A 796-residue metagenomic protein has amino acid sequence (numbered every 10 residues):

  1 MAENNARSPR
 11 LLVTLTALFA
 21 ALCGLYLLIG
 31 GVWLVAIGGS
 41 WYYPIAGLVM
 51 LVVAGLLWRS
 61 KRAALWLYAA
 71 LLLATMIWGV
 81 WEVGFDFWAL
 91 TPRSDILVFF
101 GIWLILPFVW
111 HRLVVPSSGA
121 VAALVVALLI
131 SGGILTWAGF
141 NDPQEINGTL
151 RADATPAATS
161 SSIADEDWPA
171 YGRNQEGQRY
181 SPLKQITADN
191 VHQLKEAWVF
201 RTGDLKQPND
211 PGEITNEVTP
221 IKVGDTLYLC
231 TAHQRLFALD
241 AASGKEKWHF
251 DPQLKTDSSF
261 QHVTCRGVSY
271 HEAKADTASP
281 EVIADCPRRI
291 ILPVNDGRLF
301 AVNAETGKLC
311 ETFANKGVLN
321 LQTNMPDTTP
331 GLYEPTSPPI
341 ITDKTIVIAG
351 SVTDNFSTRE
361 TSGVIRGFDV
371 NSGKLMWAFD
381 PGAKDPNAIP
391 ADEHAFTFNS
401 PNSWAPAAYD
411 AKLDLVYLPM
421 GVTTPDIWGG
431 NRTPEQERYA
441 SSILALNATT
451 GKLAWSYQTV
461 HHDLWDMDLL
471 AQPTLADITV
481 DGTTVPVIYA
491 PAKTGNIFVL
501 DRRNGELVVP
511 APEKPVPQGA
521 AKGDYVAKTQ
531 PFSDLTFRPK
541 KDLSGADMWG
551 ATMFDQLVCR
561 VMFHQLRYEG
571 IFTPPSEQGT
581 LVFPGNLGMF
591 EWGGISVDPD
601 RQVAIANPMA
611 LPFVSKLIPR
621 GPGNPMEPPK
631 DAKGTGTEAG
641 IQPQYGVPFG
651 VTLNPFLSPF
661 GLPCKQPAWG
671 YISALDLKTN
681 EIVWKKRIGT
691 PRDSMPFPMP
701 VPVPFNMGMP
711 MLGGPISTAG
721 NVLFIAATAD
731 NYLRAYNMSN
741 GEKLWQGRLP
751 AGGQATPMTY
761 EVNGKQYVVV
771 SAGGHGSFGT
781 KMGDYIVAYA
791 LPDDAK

Functional and structural regions predicted by a protein language model:
M1-T149: Topology signature of small-to-medium multi-pass alpha-helical membrane proteins
F99-V114, G119-P143, L239-E246, T264-H271 (+5 more regions): Hydrophobic or amphipathic alpha-helical targeting/insertion segments
G133-L183, Q530-R538, L543-F554, K633-E638: N-terminal pre-domain segments of enzymes
P156-L205, P220, S673-L675: Mature N-terminal segment immediately following signal peptide/propeptide cleavage in secreted/periplasmic
W168-G172, E213-H233, F260-R298, G331-T358 (+11 more regions): Repeat-blade elements of multi-bladed beta-propeller folds
Q175-S181, D204-D210, F237, D426-I427 (+1 more regions): Short, solvent-exposed loop/turn elements at domain surfaces
H192-L205, L236-S258, H271-D276, I283 (+12 more regions): Extracytoplasmic/lumenal domain signature
R502, P574-P575, T580-P612, L617-P619: Segments forming glycine/polar-rich beta-alpha architectures that bind adenosine-containing cofactors
